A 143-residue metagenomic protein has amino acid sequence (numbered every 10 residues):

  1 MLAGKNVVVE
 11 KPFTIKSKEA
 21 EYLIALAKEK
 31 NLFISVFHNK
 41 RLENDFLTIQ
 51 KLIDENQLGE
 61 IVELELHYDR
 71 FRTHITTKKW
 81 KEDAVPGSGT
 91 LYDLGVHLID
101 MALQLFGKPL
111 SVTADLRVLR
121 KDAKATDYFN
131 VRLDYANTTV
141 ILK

Functional and structural regions predicted by a protein language model:
M1-R41: Beta-strand-loop-alpha-helix segment that lines the small-molecule cofactor/substrate pocket of alpha/beta enzymes
K40-D122: Predominantly a Rossmann-like dinucleotide-binding segment in NAD(P)-dependent oxidoreductases
T90, F129-V131: Residue-level detector of beta-strand structural context in well-folded domains
A123-Y128: A short, glycine/Asx- and small/polar-enriched loop/turn that sits immediately N-terminal to a beta-strand
V131-N137: Active-site beta-strand termini and strand-to-loop segments that position acidic
T138-K143: Conserved short beta-strand elements that form part of the metal-binding/catalytic scaffold of enzyme active sites
